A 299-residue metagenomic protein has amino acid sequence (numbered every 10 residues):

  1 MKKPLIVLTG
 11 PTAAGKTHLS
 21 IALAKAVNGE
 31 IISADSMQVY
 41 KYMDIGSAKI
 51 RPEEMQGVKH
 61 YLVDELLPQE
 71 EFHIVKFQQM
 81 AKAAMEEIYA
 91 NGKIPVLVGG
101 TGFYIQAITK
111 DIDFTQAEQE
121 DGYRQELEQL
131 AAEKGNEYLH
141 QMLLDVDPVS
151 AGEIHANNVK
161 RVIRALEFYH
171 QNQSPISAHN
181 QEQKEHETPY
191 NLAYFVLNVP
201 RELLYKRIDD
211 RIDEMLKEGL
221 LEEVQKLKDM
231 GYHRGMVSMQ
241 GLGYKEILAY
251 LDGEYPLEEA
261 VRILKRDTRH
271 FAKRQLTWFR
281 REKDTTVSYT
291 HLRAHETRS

Functional and structural regions predicted by a protein language model:
M1-R293: Phosphate/pyrophosphate-binding catalytic cores of soluble transferases and nucleic-acid-acting enzymes
A294-S299: A short, hydrophobic C-terminal helix/tail in secreted or cell-surface proteins
